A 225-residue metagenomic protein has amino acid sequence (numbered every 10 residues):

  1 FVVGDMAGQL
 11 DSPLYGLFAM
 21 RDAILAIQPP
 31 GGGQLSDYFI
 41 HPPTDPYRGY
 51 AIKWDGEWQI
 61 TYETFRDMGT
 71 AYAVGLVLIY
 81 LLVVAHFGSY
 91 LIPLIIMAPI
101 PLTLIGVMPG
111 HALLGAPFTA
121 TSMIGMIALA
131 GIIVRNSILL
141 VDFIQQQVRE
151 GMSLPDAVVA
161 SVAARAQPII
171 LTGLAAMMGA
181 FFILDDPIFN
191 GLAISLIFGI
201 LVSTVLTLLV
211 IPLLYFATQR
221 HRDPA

Functional and structural regions predicted by a protein language model:
F1-G75, V84, P155-A157: Extracytoplasmic/periplasmic membrane-proximal domains and adjacent transmembrane bundles of envelope biogenesis
A7, R21-P29, A73, R149 (+4 more regions): Non-catalytic alpha-helical coupling and interface elements of nucleotide-dependent molecular machines and regulators
D37-F39, L78-A166, I170-D186, F198 (+2 more regions): Hydrophobic transmembrane alpha-helices and their membrane-interface caps in long multi-pass transport proteins
R66, T70-V74, L91-I95, Q167 (+2 more regions): Alpha-helical transmembrane segments of integral membrane proteins
V159, L213-A225: Interfacial helix-loop-helix hairpins and adjacent transmembrane helices of multi-pass alpha-helical membrane proteins
G191-S195, G199-V202, H221-A225: Membrane-interface alpha-helices
